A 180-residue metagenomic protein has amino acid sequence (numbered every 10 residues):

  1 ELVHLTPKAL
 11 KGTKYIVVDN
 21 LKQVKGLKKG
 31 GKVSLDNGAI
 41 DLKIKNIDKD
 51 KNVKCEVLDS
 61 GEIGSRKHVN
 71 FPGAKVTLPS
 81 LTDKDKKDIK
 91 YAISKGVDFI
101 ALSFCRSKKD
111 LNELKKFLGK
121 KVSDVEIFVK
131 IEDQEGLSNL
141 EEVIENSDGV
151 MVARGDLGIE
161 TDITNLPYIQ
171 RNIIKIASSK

Functional and structural regions predicted by a protein language model:
E1-K180: Non-catalytic helical/linker scaffolds that mediate oligomerization, partner binding, and domain coupling around large
